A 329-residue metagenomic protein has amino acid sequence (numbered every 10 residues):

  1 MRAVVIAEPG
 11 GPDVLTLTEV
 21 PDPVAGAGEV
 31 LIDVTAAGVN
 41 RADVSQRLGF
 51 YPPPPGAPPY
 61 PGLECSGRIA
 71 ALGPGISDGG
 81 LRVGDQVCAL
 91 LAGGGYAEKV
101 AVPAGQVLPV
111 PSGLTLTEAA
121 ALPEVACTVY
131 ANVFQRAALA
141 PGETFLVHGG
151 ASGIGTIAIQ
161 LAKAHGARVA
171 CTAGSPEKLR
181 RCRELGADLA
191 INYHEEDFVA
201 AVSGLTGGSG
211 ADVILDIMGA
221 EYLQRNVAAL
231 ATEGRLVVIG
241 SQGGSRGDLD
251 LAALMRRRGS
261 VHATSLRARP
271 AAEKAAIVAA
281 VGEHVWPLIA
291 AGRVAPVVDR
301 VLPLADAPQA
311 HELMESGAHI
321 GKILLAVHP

Functional and structural regions predicted by a protein language model:
M1, A291-R300, P308-P329: C-terminal capping/lid region of NAD(P)-dependent oxidoreductase domains
P21-G38, F50-G94: Glycine-rich beta-strand-centered segment in the early N-terminal region that forms part of a ligand/cofactor-binding
S45, I76, Q86-A151: NAD(P)H dinucleotide-binding glycine-rich loop of Rossmann-like/cofactor-binding domains, especially the beta1-alpha1
G80-L81, L139, L230: Short, well-ordered loop/turn sites that connect or cap secondary structure elements
A120-L122, A126-E195: Mid-domain Rossmann-like dinucleotide-binding core that forms the NAD(H)/NADP(H) cofactor-binding site
G150, M218, S241: NAD(P)H cofactor-binding loop motif with strongest signal on the N-terminal glycine-rich segment
A173, E221-V294, A326-P329: Glycine-rich phosphate-binding loop and adjacent beta-alpha segment of Rossmann(oid) nucleotide-cofactor-binding
F198-G208: Short amphipathic alpha-helix with an adjacent loop that forms part of the alpha/beta core around
